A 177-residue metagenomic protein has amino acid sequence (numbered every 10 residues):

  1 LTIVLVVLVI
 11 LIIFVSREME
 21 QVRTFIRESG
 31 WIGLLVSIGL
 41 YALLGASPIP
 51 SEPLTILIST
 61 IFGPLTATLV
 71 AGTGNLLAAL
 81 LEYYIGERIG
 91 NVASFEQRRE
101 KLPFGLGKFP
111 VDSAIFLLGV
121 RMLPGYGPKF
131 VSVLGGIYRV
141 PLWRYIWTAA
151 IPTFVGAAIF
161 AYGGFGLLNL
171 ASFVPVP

Functional and structural regions predicted by a protein language model:
L1-S37, G72-V133, I137-R144, F165-P177: Membrane-interfacial helix-loop-helix
I10-L11, S47, I159: Residue-level signal for alpha-helical transmembrane segments in multi-pass membrane proteins
S37-T66, G125-S132, T153: Transmembrane helix boundary and interhelical junction motifs in multipass membrane proteins
L43, V70, V120, I151-P152: Small/hydrophobic positions within alpha-helical transmembrane segments of multi-pass membrane transporters
T55-L77, G136-W147, I151: Interfacial segments of multi-pass membrane proteins
L77-L81, I151-I159: Membrane-embedded alpha-helical segments of transport systems, primarily multispan ion/solute transporters
